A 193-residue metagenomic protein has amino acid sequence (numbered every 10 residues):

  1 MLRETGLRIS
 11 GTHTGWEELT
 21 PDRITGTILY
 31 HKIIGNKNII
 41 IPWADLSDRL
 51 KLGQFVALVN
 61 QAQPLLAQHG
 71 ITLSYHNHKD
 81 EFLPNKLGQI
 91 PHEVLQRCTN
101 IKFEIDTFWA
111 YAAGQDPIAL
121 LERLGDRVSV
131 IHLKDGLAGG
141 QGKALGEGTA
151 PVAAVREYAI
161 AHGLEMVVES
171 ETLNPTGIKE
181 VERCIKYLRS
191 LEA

Functional and structural regions predicted by a protein language model:
E4, R8-G11, W16-F103, I178: Active-site acidic/histidine proton-transfer and metal-coordination neighborhood in alpha/beta enzyme cores
G35, K86, H92-I105, Y111-A193: Histidine-acidic metal/acid-base catalytic patches
